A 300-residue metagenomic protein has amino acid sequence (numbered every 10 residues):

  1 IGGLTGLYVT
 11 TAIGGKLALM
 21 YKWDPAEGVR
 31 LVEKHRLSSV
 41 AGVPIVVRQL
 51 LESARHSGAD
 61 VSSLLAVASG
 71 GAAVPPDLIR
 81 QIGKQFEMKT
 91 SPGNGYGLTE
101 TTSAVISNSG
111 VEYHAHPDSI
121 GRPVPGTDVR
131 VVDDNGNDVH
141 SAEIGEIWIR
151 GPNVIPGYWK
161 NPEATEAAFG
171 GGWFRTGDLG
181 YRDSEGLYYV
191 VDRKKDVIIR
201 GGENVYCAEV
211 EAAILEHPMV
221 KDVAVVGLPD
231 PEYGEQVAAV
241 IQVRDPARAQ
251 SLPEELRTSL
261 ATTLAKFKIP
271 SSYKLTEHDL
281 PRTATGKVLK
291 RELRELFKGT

Functional and structural regions predicted by a protein language model:
I1-A12: Conserved coil-to-alpha-helix start sites within the AMP-binding
A12-G15, V29, K34-G42, L51-A115 (+1 more regions): Gly/Ser/Thr-rich phosphate-binding loop
G15-H35, V205-V210: ATP-dependent adenylate-forming carboxylate-activation enzymes
V32, V40, S53, G151 (+6 more regions): AMP-binding/adenylate-forming catalytic core of the ANL superfamily
S63, G126, A164, M219-D222 (+2 more regions): Glycine-centered tight turns that cap/initiate beta-strands
G71, G97, G121, D178 (+1 more regions): Active-site glycine-centered loops adjacent to acidic/histidine catalytic or metal-binding residues that shape
S91-E100, I120-P123, V226-P229, K274: Beta-strand->loop->alpha-helix junctions that form or flank phosphate-binding loops in nucleotide-handling enzymes
R122-G126, N137-A168, E203-V205: Conserved ATP/PPi-binding loop(s) of AMP-dependent carboxylate-activating enzymes
